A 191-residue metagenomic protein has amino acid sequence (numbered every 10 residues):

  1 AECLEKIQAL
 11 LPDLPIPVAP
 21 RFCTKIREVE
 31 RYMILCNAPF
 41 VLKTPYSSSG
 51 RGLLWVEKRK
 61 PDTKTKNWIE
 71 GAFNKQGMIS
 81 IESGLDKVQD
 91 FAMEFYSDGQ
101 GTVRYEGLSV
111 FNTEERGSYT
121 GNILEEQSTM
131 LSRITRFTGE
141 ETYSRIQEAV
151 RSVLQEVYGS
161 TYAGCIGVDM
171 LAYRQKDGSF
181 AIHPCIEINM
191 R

Functional and structural regions predicted by a protein language model:
A1, Y46-S49, D86-K87, M190: Gly/Ser/Thr-rich loops at beta-strand to alpha-helix junctions that form or flank small-molecule/cofactor-binding
A1-R31, S47: Conserved N-proximal alpha/beta basic substrate-recognition cap immediately N-terminal to, or forming the N-lobe
E2, T24, K64, F91 (+2 more regions): Generic recognition of stable, solvent-exposed alpha-helical segments in well-folded globular domains
I7-L10, C36, F111, A149-E156: Generic, well-ordered alpha-helical scaffold segments in large soluble proteins
V18-F22, P39-T65, A92, E115-R133: Glycine-rich phosphate-binding loop of ATP-grasp-fold ATP-dependent ligases
R27, N37, K64-T120, A172-C185 (+1 more regions): Phosphate-binding site of ATP-dependent enzymes
N74-M78, S83, Y105, G117-F180: A long amphipathic alpha-helix within ATP-dependent nucleotide-binding catalytic cores
